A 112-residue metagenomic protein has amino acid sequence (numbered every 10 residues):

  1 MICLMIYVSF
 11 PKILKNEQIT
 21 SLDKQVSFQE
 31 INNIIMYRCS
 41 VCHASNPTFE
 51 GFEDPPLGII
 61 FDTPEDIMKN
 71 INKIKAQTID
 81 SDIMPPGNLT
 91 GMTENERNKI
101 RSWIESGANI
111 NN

Functional and structural regions predicted by a protein language model:
M1, Y7-N112: Aromatic- and Gly/Pro-enriched helix-to-coil junctions and flexible linker segments
